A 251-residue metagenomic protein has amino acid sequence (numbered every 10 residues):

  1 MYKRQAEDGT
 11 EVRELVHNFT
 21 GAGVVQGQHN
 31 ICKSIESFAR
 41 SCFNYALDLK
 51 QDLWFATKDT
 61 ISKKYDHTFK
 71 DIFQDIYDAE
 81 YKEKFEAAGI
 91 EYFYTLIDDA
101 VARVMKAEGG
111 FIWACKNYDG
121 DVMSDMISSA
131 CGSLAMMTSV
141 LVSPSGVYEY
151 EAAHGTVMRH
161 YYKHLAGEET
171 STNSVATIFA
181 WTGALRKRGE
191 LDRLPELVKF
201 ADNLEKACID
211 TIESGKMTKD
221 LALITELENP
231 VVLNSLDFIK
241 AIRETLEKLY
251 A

Functional and structural regions predicted by a protein language model:
M1, D98: Active-site loops and adjacent core secondary-structure elements that bind or stabilize anionic groups
R4, H17-A39, L191-L194, V198 (+1 more regions): Glycine-rich phosphate/pyrophosphate-binding loop and the adjoining helix
R4-T10, E14-T95: Glycine-rich phosphate/diphosphate-binding loop of Rossmann-like nucleotide-binding domains
I31-S34, Y45, Y92, V101-A102 (+4 more regions): A domain-level signal for the structural core that forms small-molecule/cofactor-binding pockets and catalytic centers
E36, R40-F43, K70-Q74, D78 (+4 more regions): Predominant activation on well-ordered alpha-helical scaffold segments within soluble catalytic domains
L49-T57, Y81-Y94, G189-A201, T211-L223: Flexible, glycine/charged-enriched surface loops at secondary-structure junctions
K63-F73, M105-F111, Y118, S128 (+2 more regions): Short glycine/threonine-rich loop-to-helix capping motif typified by GTGT followed within a few residues by an Asp-Pro
V104-N203, D210-S214: Glycine-rich phosphate/nucleotide-binding loop
